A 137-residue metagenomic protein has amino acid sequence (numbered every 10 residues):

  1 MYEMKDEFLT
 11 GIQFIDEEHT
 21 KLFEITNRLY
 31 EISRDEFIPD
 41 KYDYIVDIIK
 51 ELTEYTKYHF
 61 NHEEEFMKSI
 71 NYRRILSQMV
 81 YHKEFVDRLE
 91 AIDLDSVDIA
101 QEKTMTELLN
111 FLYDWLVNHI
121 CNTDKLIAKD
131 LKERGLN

Functional and structural regions predicted by a protein language model:
M1-N137: Small-residue-biased structural context
